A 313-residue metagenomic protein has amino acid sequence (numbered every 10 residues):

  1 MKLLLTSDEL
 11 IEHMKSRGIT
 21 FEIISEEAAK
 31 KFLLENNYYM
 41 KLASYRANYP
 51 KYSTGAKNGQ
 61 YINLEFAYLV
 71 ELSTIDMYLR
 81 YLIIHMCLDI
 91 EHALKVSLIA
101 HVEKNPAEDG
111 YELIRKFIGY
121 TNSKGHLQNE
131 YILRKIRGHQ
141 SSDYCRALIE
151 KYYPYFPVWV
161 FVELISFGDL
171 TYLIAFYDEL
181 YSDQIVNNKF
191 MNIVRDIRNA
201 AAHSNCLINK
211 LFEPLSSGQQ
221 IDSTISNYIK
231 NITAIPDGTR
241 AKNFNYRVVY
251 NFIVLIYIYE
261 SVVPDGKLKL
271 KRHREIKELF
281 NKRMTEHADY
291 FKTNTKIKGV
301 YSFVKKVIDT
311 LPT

Functional and structural regions predicted by a protein language model:
M1-D196, I208-T313: Extended intrinsically disordered or low-complexity regions, especially N/C-terminal cytosolic tails and loops, rather
S204: Acidic/aromatic/glycine-rich contiguous surface patches that form carbohydrate-binding/processing clefts and analogous
